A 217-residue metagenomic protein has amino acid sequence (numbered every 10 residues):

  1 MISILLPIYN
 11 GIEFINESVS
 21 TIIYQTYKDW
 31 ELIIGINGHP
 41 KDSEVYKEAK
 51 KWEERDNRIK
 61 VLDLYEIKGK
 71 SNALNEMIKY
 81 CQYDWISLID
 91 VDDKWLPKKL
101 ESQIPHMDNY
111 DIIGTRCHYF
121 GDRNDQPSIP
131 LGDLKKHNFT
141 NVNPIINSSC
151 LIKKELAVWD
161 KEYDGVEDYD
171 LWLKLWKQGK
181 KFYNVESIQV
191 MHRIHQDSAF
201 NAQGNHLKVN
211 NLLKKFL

Functional and structural regions predicted by a protein language model:
M1-S3, E31, D170: Cell-envelope/extracellular polymer assembly enzymes that use nucleotide-activated donors
G11-Y24: Short, well-formed alpha-helical segments that are part of the catalytic scaffolds of diverse glycosyltransferases
T21-D63: Acidic donor-binding segment of Leloir-type glycosyltransferases
V45, L64-C81: Glycine-rich, basic loop-to-helix element that forms the pyrophosphate-binding segment of sugar-nucleotide handling
I86: Short aromatic/hydrophobic "clamp" motif used to bind/position activated sugar donors
D90-K94: The conserved acidic donor/metal-binding loop of glycosyltransferases
K98-P127: Conserved donor NDP-sugar-binding/catalytic core segment of glycosyltransferases
L134-L212: Conserved nucleotide-sugar donor-binding catalytic segment
